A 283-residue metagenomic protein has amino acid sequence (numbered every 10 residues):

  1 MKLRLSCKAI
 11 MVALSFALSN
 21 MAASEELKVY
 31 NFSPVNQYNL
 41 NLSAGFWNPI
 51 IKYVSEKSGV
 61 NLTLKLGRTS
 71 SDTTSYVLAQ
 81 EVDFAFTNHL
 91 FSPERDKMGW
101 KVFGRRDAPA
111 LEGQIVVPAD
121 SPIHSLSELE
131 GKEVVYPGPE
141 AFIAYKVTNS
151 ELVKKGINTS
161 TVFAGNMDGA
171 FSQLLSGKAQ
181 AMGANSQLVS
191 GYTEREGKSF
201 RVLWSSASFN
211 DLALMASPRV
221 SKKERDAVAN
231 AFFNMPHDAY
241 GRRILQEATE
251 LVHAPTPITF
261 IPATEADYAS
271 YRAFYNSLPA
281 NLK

Functional and structural regions predicted by a protein language model:
K8-S19: Bacterial N-terminal signal peptides
N20-S24: Sec/Tat signal peptide C-region and signal peptidase I cleavage site
E25-L90: Extracytoplasmic small-molecule ligand-binding "clamshell" domains of the periplasmic binding protein/Venus flytrap
L27-P34, Y38-P49, A216-K283: An extracytoplasmic/periplasmic, membrane-proximal ligand-sensing/linker region
Y30-Y38, S127-A144: Short loop->beta-strand "edge-of-pocket" segments that line small-molecule binding or catalytic clefts across diverse
S71-A85, K97-M98, S127, D168-G183 (+1 more regions): Short helices/loops that flank or line small-molecule/ion binding pockets
V102-S125, A213-S217: Hydrophobic/proline-rich hinge and linker segments of small-molecule sensing/allosteric domains, predominantly
S121, K132-N230: Pocket-lining segment of extracytoplasmic ligand-binding domains
